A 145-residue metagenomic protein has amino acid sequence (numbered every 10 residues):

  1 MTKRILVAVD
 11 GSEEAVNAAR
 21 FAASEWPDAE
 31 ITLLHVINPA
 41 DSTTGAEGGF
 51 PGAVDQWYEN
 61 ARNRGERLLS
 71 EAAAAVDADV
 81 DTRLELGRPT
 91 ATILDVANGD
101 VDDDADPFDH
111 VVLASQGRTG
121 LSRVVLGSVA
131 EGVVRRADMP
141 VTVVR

Functional and structural regions predicted by a protein language model:
M1-L6, V16, F50, V125 (+2 more regions): Terminal disorder- and signal-encoded targeting elements
K3-E47: Small/aliphatic-rich secondary-structure junction motif
R20, S70, E131: Active-site phosphate/pyrophosphate- and oxyanion-stabilizing loops and adjacent acidic/basic residues in soluble
I37-R64: Acidic, proline/glycine-rich short linear motifs
G65-L69: N-terminal membrane-insertion helices
A74-V111, R136-M139: Structural beta-alpha unit
D103-D104, H110-R145: Gly/Ser-rich helix-loop-strand patches that form or flank binding pockets for ribonucleotide-derived cofactors
